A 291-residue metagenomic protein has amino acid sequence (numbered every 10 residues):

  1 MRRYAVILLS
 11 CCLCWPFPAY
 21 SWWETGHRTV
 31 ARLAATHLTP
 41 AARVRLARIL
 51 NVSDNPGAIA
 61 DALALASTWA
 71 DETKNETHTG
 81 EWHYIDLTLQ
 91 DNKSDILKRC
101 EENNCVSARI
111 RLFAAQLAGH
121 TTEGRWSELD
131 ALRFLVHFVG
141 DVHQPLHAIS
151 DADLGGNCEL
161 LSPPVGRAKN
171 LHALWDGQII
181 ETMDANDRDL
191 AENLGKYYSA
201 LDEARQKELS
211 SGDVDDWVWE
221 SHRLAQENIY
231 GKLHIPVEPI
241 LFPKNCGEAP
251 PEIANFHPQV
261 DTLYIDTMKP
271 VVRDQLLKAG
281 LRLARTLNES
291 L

Functional and structural regions predicted by a protein language model:
R2, V142-H143: Residue-level micro-sites within transmembrane alpha helices that shape and flank functional polar/acidic positions
R2-L8: Sec-dependent signal peptide recognition, specifically the positively charged N-region followed immediately by
C11-C14: Cysteine-centered motifs
P16-P18: N-terminal signal peptide c-region/cleavage motif recognized by signal peptidases
Y20-F138, P145-E289: N-terminal, motif-rich segments that launch catalysis or mediate targeting to/interaction with membranes, typified by
